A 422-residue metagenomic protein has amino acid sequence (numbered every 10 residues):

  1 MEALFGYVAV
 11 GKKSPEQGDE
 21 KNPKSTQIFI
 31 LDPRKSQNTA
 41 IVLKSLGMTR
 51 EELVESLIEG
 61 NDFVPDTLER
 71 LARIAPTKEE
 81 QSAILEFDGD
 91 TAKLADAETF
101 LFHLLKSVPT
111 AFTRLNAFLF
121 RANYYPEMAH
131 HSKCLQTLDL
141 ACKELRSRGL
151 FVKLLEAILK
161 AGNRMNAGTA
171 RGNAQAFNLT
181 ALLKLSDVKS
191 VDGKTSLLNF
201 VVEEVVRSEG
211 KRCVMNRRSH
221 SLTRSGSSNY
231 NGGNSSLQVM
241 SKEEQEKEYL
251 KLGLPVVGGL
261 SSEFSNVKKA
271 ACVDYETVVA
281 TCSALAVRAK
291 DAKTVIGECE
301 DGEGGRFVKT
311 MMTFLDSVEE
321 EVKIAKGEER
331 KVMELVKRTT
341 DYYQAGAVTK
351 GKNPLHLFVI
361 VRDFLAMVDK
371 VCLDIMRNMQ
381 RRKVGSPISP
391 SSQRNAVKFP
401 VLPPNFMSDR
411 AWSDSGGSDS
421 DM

Functional and structural regions predicted by a protein language model:
M1-M422: Extended alpha-helical domain cores of large, multidomain eukaryotic proteins
